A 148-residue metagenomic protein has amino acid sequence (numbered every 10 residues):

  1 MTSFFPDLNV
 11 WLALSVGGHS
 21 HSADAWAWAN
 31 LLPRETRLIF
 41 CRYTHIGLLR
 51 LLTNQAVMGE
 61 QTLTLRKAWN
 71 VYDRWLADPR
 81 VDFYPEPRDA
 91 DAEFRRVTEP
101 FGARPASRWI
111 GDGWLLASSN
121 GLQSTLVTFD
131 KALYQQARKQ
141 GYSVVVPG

Functional and structural regions predicted by a protein language model:
M1-F40, Q55-K67: Short, well-structured N-terminal submotif of metal-dependent ribonuclease cores
N9-V10, Y43, K131-A132: Alpha-helix/helix-capping structural signal
C41, E60, D82-E86: Short, hydrophobic secondary-structure boundary micro-motifs
I46-L49: Amphipathic alpha-helical repeat scaffolds of TPR domains
D78-K131: Active-site neighborhoods of divalent-metal-dependent phosphate/nucleic-acid chemistry enzymes
L122, Q140-G141: Short, structured coil segments at secondary-structure junctions
Y134-Q140: Short loop/helix-cap segments at secondary-structure boundaries that form the rim of catalytic
S143-G148: Short hydrophobic/aromatic-enriched beta-strand-loop microsegments
